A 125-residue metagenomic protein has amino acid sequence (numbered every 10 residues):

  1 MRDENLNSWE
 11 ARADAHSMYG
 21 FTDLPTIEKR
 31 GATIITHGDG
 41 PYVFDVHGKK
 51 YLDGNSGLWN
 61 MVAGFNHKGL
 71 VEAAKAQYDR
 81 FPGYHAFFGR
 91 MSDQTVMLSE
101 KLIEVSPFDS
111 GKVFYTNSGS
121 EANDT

Functional and structural regions predicted by a protein language model:
M1-H37, R80, Q94-T95: Active-site-adjacent loop/helix segments that line or gate small-molecule/cofactor pockets in enzymes
L6-N7, K50-T125: Glycine-rich loop-to-alpha-helix module at the N-terminal edge of alpha/beta enzyme cores
S17-M18, P41-G48, G69-E72: Membrane-targeting and insertion segments and their boundary/processing signals
T22, G40-Y42, N66, H85: Compositionally biased, intrinsically disordered low-complexity regions
A32-N55: Active-site and channel-lining beta-strand-loop segments that bind or position nucleotide-derived/phosphorylated
